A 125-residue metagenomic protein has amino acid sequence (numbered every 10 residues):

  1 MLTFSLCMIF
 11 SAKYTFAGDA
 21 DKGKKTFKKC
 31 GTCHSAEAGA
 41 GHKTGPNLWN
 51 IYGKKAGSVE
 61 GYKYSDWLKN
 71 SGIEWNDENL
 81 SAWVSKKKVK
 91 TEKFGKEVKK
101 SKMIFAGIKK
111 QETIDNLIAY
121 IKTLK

Functional and structural regions predicted by a protein language model:
M1-S11: Bacterial N-terminal signal peptides
I9-F27, E37-A38: Electrostatic cytochrome c docking/interface patches
F27-A36, L117: The canonical Cys-X-X-Cys-His
H34-A40, G53-K54: Detector for the c-type heme attachment site
H34-E37, V84, K125: Protein kinase-like catalytic domain
T44-P46, E60-T113: Axial heme c-ligation environment in periplasmic c-type cytochrome domains
I51-K63: Short microdomains enriched in Cys/His and/or Lys/Arg
Y52-K55, V84, I121: Hydrophobic aliphatic residues
